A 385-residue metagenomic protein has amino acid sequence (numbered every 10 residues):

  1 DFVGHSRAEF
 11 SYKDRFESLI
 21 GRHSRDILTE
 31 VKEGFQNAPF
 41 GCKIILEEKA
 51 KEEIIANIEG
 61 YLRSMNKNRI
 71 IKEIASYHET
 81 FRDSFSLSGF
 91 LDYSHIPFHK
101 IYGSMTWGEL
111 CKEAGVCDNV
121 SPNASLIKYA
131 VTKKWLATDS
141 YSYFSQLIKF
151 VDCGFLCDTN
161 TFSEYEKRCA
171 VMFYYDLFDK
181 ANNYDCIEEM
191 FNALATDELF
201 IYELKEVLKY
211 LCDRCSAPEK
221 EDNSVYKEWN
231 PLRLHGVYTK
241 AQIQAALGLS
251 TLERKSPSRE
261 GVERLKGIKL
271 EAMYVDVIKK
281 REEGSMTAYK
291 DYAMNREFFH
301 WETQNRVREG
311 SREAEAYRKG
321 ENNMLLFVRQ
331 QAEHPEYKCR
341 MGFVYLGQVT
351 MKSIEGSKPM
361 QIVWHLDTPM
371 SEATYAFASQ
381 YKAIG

Functional and structural regions predicted by a protein language model:
F2-H5, Q330-A332, S353: Short beta-alpha junction loops
G4-S142: Long, largely alpha-helical accessory region at the distal end of helicase-like NTP-driven motors
K32, I55, E59, A75 (+8 more regions): Residue-level detector of alpha-helical secondary structure
S94, H99-S140, F144, L232-G342: Acidic, glycine-rich low-complexity segments with interspersed aromatic residues
K112-I187: Interfaces and regulatory segments of ATP-dependent nucleotide/adenylate/phosphodiester-chemistry enzymes
T159-K279: Charge-dense, extended regions
P335-G385: Compact mixed alphabeta submodule
